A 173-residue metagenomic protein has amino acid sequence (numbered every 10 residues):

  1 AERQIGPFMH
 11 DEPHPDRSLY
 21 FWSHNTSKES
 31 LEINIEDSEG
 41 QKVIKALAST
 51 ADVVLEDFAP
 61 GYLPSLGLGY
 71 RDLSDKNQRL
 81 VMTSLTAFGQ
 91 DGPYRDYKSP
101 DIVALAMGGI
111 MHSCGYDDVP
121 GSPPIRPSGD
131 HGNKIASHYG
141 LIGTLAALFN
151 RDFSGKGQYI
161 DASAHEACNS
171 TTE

Functional and structural regions predicted by a protein language model:
A1-F153: N-terminal helix-loop segment corresponding to the beta1-alpha1 unit of nucleotide/adenylate-binding folds
A147-E173: Substrate-binding/catalytic subdomain of NAD(P)-dependent oxidoreductase enzymes
